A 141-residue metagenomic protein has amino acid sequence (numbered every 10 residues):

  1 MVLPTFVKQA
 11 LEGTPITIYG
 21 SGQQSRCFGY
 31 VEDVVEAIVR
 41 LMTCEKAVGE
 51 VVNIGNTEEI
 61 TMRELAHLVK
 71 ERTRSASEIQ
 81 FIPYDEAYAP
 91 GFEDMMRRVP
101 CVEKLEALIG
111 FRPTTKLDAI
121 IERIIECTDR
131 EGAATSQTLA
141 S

Functional and structural regions predicted by a protein language model:
M1-T5, E12-T14, Y19, Q23 (+4 more regions): Glycine/proline-rich active-site loop of Rossmann-fold NAD(P)-dependent oxidoreductases
V7-I18, R72-E86, V102-E103: A short C-terminal helix-loop "cap" of Rossmann-like NAD(P)-dependent dehydrogenase/epimerase domains
A10, I38-M42, A66-V69, I121-T128: Hydrophobic "lid"/C-terminal helical patch of Rossmann-like NAD(P)-dependent dehydrogenase/epimerase domains
S21, G49-V52, R63-A66, R74-R97 (+1 more regions): C-terminal "lid/loop" region of Rossmann-like NAD(P)-dependent oxidoreductases
Q23-V35, V51-R72, T114-T115, R123: Substrate-binding strand-loop-helix patch in Rossmann-like NAD(P)-dependent oxidoreductase/epimerase domains
V31, E86-R112, K116: Conserved C-terminal active-site "lid" loop/helix of NAD(P)H-dependent oxidoreductases that clamps the redox cofactor
M42-K46, T73, T128-G132: Short, hydrophobic alpha-helical segments
K116-S141: Amphipathic terminal alpha-helices
